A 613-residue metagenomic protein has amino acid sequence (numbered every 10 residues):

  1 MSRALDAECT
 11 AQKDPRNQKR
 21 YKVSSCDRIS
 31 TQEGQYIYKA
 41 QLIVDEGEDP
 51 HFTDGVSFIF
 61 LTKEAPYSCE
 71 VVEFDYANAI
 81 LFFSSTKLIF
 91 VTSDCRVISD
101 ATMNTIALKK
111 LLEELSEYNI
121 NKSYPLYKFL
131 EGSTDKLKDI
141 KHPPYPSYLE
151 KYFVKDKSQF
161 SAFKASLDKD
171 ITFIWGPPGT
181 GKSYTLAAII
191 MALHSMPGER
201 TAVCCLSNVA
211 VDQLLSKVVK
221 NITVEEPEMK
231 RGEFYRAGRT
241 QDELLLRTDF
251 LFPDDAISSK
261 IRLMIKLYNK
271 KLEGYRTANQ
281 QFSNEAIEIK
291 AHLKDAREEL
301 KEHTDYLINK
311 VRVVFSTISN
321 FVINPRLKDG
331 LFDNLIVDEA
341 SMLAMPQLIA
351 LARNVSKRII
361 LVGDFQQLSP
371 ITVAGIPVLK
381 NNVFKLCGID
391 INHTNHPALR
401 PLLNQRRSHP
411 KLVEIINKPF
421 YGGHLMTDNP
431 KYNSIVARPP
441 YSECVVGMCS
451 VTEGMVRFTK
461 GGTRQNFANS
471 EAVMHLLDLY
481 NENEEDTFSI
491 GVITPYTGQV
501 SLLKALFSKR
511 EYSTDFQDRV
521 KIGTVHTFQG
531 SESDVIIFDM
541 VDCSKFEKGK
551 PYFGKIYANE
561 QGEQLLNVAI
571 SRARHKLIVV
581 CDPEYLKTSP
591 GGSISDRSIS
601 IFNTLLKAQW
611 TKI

Functional and structural regions predicted by a protein language model:
M1-K63, F467, E471, L477 (+1 more regions): Accessory interdomain/linker segments of ATP-dependent helicases and helicase-like nucleic-acid enzymes that mediate
V23-S161, R231, D242-G274, I578 (+1 more regions): Pre-ATPase regulatory/linker segments immediately N-terminal to the P-loop/RecA-like helicase/translocase core
Y36-Y38, D54-V56, A65-Y67, A77-A79 (+10 more regions): Core residues of folded domains in eukaryotic genome-function proteins
I59, E70, F82, F173 (+6 more regions): Beta-strand cores of modular interaction/reader domains in eukaryotic scaffold and signaling proteins, especially PDZ
I59-K63, T317, D539: Residue-level recognition of conserved beta-strand edge/terminus positions
V71, Y127, E131-F252, D295-E298 (+2 more regions): ASCE P-loop NTPase helicase motor core
M196, S319-I613: Conserved helicase motor core of SF1/SF2 NTP-dependent helicases
K271-V313: Conserved P-loop NTPase mechanochemical-coupling segment
